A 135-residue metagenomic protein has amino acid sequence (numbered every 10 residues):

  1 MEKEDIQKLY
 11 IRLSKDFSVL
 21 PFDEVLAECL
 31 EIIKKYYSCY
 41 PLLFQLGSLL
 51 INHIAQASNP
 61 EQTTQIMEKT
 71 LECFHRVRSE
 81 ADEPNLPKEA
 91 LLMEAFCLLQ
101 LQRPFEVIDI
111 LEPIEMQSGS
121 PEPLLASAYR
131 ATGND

Functional and structural regions predicted by a protein language model:
M1-K8, E31-K34: TPR-adjacent "capping" and linker segments in tetratricopeptide-repeat scaffold/adaptor proteins
E4-I11, L49-D82: Short coil/linker segments at helix-helix boundaries
R12, L46, H53, E94 (+1 more regions): Structural register within alpha-helical repeat arrays
L13-L20, N52-E68, L98-E106, A131: Short coil/turn connectors between adjacent alpha-helices in alpha-solenoid helical repeat scaffolds
E24-I32, E61-S79, Q102-E115, D135: Alpha-helical repeat scaffolds
Y36-S38, D82-N85, M116-G119: Short coil turns that delineate tetratricopeptide repeat
P41, L86-E89, S120-P123, S127: Start-of-helix register in tetratricopeptide repeats
